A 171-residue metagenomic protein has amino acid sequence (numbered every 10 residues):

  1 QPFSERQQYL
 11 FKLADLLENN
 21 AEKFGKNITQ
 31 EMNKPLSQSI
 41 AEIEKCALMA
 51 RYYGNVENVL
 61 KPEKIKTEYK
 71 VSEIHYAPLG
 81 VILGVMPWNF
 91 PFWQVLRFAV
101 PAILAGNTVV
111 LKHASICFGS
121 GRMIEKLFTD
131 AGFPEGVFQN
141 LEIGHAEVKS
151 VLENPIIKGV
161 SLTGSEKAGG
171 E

Functional and structural regions predicted by a protein language model:
Q1-K70: N-terminal Rossmann-like NAD(P)+-binding subdomain of aldehyde/semialdehyde dehydrogenases
P62-E171: Rossmann-like NAD(P) dinucleotide-binding subdomain of oxidoreductase/dehydrogenase enzymes
